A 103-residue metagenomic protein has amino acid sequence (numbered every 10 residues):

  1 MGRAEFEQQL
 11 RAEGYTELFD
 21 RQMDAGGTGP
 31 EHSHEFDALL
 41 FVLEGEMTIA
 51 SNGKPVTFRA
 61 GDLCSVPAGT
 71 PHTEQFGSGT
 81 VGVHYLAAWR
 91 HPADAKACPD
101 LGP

Functional and structural regions predicted by a protein language model:
E7, T28-H34, S51, Q75-G77: Short histidine-centered beta-strand/loop micro-motifs that create catalytic or ligand/metal-coordination sites
E17-H34, A68-P71: Conserved short histidine dyad/triad with adjacent acidic residue
S33-I49: Short, conserved beta-strand element in jelly-roll/cupin
N52-G69: Short acidic-glycine-tyrosine-enriched beta hairpin
A68-A95: Ligand-binding loop in jelly-roll beta-barrel domains
P99: Phosphate/adenylate-binding glycine loop and adjacent helical scaffold
